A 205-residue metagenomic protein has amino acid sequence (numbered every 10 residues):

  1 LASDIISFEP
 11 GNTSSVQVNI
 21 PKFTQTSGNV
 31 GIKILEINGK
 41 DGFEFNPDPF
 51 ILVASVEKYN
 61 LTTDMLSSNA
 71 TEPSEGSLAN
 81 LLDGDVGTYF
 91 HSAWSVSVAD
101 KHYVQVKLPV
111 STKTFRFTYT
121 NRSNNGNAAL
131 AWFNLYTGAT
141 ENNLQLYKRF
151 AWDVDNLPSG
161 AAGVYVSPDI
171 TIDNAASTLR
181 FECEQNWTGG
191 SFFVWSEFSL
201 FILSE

Functional and structural regions predicted by a protein language model:
L1-P10, L144-T171: Extracellular carbohydrate recognition and processing domains and analogous Trp-centered ligand-binding platforms
P10, E36-P109, R122-A128, L203-E205: Disordered, acidic Ser/Thr/Pro-rich linker "stalks" and the adjacent N-terminal cap of the next globular domain
T13, A99-K101, P109-T118, A175-A176: Extended extracellular/luminal ectodomain segments enriched in beta-structured repeat modules
S15-Q17, I32, R116, T178-R180: Short, conserved beta-strand segments of beta-strand-rich sandwich/propeller modules, principally
V18, L35, T112-N124: A short beta-strand element within beta-rich, extracytoplasmic domains of secreted/secretory-pathway proteins
V18-T26, F181-G190: Short beta-strand-plus-loop segments that form exposed binding edges in beta-rich domains
T26-G39, W187-L203: Edge beta-strands of jelly-roll/beta-sandwich modules across compartments, strongly enriched in secreted/luminal
G126-N142: Short, surface-exposed beta-strand/strand-loop-strand elements in extracellular ectodomains
